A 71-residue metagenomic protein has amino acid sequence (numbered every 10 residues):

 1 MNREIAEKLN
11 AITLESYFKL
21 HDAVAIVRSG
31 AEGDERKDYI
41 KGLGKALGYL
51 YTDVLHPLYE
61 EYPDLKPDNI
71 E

Functional and structural regions predicted by a protein language model:
M1-G33: N-terminal acidic leader/helix
E32-K66: Short, charge-rich amphipathic interface segments used for partner binding and complex assembly
D68-E71: Short acidic DE-rich linear segments
